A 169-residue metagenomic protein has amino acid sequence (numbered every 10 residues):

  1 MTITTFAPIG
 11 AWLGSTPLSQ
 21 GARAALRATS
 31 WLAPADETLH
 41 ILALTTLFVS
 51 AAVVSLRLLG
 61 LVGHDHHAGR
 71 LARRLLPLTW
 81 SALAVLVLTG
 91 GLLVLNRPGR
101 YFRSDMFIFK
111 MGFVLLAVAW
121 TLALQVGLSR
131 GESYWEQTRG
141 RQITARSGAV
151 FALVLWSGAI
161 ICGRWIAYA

Functional and structural regions predicted by a protein language model:
M1-A169: Polytopic transmembrane helical bundles with strong interfacial aromatic enrichment
